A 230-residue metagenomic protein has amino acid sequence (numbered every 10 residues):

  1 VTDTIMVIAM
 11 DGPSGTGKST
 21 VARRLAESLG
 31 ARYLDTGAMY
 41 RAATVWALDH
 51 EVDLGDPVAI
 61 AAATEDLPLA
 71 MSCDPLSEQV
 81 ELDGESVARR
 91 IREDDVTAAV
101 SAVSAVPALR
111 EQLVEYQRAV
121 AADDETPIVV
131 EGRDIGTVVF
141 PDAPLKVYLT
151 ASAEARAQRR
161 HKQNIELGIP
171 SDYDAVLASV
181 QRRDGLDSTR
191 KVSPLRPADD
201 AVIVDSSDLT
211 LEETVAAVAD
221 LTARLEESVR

Functional and structural regions predicted by a protein language model:
I8-M10: Hydrophobic anchor at the beta1->P-loop junction of P-loop NTPases
P13: P-loop (Walker A) phosphate-binding loop of NTP-binding proteins
K18: Conserved lysine of the Walker
V21: Hydrophobic positions on the alpha1 helix immediately C-terminal to the Walker A/P-loop
E27-D95: N-terminal phosphate/diphosphate-binding loop that engages ATP/GTP or pyrophosphate donors across diverse enzyme folds
G37, G84, L113, V129 (+1 more regions): Residue-level signal for inorganic ion chemistry
S72, Q117-E125, I135-V138, D142 (+1 more regions): Small-molecule kinase domains that catalyze NTP-dependent phosphoryl transfer to phosphate-bearing small molecules
A88-L167: ATP-dependent NMP and nucleoside kinases share a basic, alpha-helical "lid"
